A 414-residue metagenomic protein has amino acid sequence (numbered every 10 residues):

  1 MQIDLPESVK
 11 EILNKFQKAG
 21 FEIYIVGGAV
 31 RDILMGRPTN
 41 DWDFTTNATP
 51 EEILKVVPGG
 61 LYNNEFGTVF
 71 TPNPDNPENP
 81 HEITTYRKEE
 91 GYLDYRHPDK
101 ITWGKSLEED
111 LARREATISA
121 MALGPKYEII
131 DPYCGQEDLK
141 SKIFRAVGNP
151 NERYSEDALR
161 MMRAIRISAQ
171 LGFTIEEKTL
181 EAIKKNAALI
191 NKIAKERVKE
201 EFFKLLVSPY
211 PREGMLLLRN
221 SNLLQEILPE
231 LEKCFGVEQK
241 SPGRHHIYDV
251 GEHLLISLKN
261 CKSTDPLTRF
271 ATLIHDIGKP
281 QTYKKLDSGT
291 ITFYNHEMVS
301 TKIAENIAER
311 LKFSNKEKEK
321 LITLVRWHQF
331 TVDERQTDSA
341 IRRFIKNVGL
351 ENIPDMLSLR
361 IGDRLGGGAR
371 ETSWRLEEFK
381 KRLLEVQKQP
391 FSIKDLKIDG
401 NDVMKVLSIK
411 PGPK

Functional and structural regions predicted by a protein language model:
M1-K414: Catalytic cores of the polymerase beta-like nucleotidyltransferase superfamily and closely associated nucleotide
